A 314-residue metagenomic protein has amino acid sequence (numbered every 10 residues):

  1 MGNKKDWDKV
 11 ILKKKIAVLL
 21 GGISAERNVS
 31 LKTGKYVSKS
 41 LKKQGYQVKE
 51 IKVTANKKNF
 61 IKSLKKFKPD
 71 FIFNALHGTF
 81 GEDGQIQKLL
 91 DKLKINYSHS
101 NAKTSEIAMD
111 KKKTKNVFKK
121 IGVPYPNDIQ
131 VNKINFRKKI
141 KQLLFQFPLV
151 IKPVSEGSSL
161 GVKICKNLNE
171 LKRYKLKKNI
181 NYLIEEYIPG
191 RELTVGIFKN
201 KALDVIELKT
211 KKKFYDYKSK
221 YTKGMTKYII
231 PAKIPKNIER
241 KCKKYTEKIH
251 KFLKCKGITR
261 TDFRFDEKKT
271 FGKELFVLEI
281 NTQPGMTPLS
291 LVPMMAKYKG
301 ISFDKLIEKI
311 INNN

Functional and structural regions predicted by a protein language model:
M1-K103, I107-M109, K113, N132-K138: ATP-binding N-terminal substructure of ATP-dependent carboxylate-amine bond-forming enzymes
M1-L20, K32, K62-K66, I107-R191: Active-site nucleotide/adenylate-binding loops and adjacent lid/helix of ATP-dependent enzymes
G2-W7, K269-N314: C-terminal active-site "lid" helix and adjoining low-complexity regulatory extension at the edge of ATP-using catalytic
V48, N96-Y97, Y125, L149 (+1 more regions): Hydrophobic beta-strand scaffold residues
K88-Y97, N167-E170, Y298-I301: A glycine- and small-aliphatic-rich helix-loop capping segment at beta-alpha/alpha-beta transitions that lines
K166-K244, R264-F265, F271-F276: Phosphate-binding site of ATP-dependent enzymes
E186, V195, H250-M286, A296: Conserved metal-phosphate-binding beta-hairpin within the catalytic cores of diverse ATP-dependent phosphoryl-transfer
